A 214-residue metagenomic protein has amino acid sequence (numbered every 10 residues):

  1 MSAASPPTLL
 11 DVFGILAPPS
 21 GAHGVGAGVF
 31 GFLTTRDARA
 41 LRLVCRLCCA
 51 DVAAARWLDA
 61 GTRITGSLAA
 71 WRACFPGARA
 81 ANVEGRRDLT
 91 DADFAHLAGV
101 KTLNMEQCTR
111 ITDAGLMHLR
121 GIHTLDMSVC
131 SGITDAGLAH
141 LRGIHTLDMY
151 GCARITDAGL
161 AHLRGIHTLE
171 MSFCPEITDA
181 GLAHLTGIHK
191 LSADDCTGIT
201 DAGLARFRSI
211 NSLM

Functional and structural regions predicted by a protein language model:
M1-L47: N-terminal Skp1-binding subsegment of the F-box domain
G28, V44, W71-C74, I166: Solvent-exposed loop and capping/linker segments of extracellular ligand-binding repeat ectodomains
A50-Q107: LRR N-terminal entry segment and analogous cap-like coil->beta motifs
T62-I64, A81-D88, N104-R110, L125-G132 (+4 more regions): Concave beta-strand-loop units of leucine-rich repeat
F94-A98, A114-R120, A136-R142, A158-R164 (+2 more regions): A structural signal for leucine-rich repeat
